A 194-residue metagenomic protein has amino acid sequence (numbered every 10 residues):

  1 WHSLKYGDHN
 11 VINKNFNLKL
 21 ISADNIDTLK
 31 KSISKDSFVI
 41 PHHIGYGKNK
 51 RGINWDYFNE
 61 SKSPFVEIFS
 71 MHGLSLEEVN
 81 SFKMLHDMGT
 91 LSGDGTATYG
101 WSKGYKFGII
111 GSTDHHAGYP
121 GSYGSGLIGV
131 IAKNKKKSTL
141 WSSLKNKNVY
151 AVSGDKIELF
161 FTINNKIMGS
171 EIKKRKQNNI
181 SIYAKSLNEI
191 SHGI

Functional and structural regions predicted by a protein language model:
W1-I194: Extended, charged catalytic domains and RNA/DNA-binding interfaces, predominantly in divalent-metal-using enzymes
